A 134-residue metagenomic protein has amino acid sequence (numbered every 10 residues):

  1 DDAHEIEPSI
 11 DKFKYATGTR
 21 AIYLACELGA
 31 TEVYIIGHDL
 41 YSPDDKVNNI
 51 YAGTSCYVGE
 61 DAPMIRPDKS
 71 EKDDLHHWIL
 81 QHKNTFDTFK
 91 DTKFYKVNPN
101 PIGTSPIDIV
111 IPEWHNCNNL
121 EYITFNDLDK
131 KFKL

Functional and structural regions predicted by a protein language model:
D1-L134: Metal-ion/cofactor- or nucleotide/acyl-coenzyme-handling active-site neighborhoods
